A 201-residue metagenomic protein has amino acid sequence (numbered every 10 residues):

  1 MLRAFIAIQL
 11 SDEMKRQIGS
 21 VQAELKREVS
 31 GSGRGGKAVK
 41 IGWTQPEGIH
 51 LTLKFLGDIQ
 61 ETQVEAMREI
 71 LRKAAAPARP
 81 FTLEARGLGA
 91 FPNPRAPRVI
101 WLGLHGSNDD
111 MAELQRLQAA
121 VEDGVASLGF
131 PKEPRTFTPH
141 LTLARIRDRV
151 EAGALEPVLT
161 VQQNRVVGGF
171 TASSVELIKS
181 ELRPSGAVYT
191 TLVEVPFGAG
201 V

Functional and structural regions predicted by a protein language model:
M1-V201: Histidine-dependent nucleotide/RNA phosphoesterase domain, centered on the 2H-phosphoesterase fold with its duplicated
